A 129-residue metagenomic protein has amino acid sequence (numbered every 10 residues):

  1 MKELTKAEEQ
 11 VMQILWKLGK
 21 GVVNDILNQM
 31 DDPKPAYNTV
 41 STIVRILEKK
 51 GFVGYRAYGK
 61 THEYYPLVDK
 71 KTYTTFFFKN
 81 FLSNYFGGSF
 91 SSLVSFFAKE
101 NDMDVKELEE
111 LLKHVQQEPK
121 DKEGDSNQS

Functional and structural regions predicted by a protein language model:
M1-I14: Short alpha-helical segments that sit at the start of domains
L4-A7, Y58-F77: Short, cationic-aromatic polyanion-contact patches
I14-V22: Short capping segments at the starts of secondary-structure elements
G21-M30: Short acidic, hydrophobic short linear motifs in intrinsically disordered regions
S41-R45: Short, hydrophobic-biased segments on the C-terminal half of alpha helices that form "recognition helices"
G51: Glycine-centered, phosphate/nucleic-acid-interacting loop/turn motifs that mediate DNA/RNA or nucleotide
D69-V94: Conserved segment of winged-helix/HTH DNA-binding domains
F76, K99-S129: C-terminal regulatory/oligomerization modules of transcriptional regulators
